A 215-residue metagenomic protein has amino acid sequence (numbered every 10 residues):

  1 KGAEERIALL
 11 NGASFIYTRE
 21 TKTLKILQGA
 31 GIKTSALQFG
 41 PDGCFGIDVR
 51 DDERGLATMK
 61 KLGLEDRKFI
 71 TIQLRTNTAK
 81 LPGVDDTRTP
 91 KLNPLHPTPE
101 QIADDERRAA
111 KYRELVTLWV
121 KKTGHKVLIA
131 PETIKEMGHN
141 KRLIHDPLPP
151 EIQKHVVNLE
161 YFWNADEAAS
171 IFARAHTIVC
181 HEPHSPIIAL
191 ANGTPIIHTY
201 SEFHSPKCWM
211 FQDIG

Functional and structural regions predicted by a protein language model:
K1-G215: Active-site anion-handling motifs in enzyme catalytic cores
